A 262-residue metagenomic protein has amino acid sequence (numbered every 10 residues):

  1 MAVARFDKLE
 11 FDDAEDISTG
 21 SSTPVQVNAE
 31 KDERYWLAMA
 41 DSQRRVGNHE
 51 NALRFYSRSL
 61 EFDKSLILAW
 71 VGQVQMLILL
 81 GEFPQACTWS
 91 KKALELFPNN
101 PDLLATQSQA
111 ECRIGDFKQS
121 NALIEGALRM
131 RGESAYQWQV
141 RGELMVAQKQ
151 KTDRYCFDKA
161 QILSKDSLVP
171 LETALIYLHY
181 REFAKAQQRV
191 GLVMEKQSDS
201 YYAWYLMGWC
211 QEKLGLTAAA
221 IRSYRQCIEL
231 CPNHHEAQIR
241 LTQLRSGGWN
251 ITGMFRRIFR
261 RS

Functional and structural regions predicted by a protein language model:
A14, A52, A86, S120 (+3 more regions): Single-residue signature of alpha-solenoid repeat helices
V27, S57-E61, K91-E95, E125-R129 (+3 more regions): Conserved structural position within tetratricopeptide repeats
E30, K64, P98, G132 (+3 more regions): Short coil turns that delineate tetratricopeptide repeat
R34, L68, D102, Y136 (+4 more regions): Start-of-helix register in tetratricopeptide repeats
R45, L79-L80, R113-I114, V146-Q148 (+3 more regions): Register position in tetratricopeptide repeats
H49, F83, F117, Q150-K151 (+2 more regions): TPR-repeat structural position
